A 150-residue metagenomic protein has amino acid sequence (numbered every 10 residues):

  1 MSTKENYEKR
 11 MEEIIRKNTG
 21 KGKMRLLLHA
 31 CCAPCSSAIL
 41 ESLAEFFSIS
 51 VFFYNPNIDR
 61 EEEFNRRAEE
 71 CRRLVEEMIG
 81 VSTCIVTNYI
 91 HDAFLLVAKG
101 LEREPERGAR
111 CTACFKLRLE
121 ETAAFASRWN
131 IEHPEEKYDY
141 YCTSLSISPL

Functional and structural regions predicted by a protein language model:
M1-L150: Nucleotide-activated chemistry modules centered on ATP-dependent adenylation/adenylyltransferase
